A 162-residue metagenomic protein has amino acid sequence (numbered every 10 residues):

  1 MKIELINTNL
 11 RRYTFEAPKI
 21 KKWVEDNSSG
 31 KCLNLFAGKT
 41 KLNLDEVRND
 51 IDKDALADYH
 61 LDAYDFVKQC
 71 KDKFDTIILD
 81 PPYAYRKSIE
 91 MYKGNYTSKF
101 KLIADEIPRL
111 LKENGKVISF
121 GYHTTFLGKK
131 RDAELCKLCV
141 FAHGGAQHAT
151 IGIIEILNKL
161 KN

Functional and structural regions predicted by a protein language model:
M1-D45, N49, G145-I153: S-adenosyl-L-methionine
M1-L10, P82-K99: Glycine-rich phosphate-binding "P-loop"
S28, C70-K71, L110-E113, V117: A generic alpha-to-beta junction signature in SAM-dependent methyltransferases
D52: Conserved SAM/SAH-binding beta-strand->alpha-helix loop
Y64-L79, Y85: A short acidic, Gly/Pro-enriched loop at the edge of an enzyme's catalytic core that lines a small-molecule cofactor
P81-P82, F120-H123: Short strand-turn motif at the edge of the Rossmann-like AdoMet-binding core
K93-E113: A short glycine-rich, Lys/Arg-flanked "PGG" loop and its adjoining helix->strand segment in the class I
H123-N162: Class I S-adenosyl-L-methionine
